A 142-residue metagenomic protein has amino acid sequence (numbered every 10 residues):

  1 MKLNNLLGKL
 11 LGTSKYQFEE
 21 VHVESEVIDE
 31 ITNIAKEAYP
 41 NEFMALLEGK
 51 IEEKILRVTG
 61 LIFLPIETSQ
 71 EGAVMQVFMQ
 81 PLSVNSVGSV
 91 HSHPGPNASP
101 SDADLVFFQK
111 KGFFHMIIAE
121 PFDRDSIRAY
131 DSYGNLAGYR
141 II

Functional and structural regions predicted by a protein language model:
M1-S86, G95-I142: Conserved beta-strand-loop surface patch within small alpha/beta domains used for substrate/adaptor or ligand engagement
S89: Cys-dependent condensing catalytic cores that perform Claisen condensation/acyl-transfer in fatty-acid/polyketide
